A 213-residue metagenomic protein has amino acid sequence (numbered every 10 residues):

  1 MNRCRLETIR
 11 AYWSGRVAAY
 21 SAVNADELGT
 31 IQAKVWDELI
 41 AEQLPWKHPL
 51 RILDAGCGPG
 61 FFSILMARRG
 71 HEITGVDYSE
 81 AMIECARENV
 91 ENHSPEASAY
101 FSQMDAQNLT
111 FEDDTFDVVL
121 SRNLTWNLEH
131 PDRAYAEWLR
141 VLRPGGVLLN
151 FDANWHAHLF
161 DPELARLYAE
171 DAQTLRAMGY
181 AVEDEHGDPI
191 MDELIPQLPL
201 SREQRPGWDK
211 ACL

Functional and structural regions predicted by a protein language model:
M1-H48, F61-L65: Conserved class I S-adenosyl-L-methionine
L53-A55, P59-N108: Class I SAM-dependent methyltransferase SAM/SAH-binding core
A81, L128-R133, H158: Short N-terminal helix/helix-N-cap motif within the alpha/beta-hydrolase-1
Q107-V118: A short acidic, Gly/Pro-enriched loop at the edge of an enzyme's catalytic core that lines a small-molecule cofactor
V118-P131: A short SAM/SAH-binding and catalytic strip from SAM-dependent methyltransferases
D132-P144: A short glycine-rich, Lys/Arg-flanked "PGG" loop and its adjoining helix->strand segment in the class I
V147-G187: Conserved class I S-adenosyl-L-methionine
L200-L213: Short alpha-helix
